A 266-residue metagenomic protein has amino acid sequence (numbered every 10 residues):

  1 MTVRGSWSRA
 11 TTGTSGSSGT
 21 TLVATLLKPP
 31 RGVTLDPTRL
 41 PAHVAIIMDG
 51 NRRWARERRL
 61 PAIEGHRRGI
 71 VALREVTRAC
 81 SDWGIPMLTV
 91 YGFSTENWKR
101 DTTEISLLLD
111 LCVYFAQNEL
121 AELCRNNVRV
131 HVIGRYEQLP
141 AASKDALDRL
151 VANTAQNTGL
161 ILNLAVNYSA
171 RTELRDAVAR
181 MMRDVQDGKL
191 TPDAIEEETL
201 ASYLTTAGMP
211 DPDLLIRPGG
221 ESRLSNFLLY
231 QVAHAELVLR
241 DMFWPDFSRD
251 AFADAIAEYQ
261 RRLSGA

Functional and structural regions predicted by a protein language model:
T2-A266: Flexible, compositionally biased loop and terminal segments
